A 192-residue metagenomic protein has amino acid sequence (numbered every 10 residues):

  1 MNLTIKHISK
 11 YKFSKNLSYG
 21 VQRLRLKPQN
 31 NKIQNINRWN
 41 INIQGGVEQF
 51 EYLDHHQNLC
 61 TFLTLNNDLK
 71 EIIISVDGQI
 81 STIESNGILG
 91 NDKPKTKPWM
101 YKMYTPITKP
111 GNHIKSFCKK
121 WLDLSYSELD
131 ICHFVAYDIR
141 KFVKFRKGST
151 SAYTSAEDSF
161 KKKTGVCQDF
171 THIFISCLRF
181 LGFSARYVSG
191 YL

Functional and structural regions predicted by a protein language model:
M1-K119, F183: Linear, non-domain "peripheral" regions
S9, K163-Q168: Short alpha-helix boundary/capping motifs
N16-S18, T150, I175: Short linear sequence elements within intrinsically disordered, low-complexity coil regions
V21, Y137, D169-L192: Hydrophobic/aromatic-rich core segments of domains that either
I80, E84, P98-G165, I173 (+1 more regions): Secondary-structure boundary elements
